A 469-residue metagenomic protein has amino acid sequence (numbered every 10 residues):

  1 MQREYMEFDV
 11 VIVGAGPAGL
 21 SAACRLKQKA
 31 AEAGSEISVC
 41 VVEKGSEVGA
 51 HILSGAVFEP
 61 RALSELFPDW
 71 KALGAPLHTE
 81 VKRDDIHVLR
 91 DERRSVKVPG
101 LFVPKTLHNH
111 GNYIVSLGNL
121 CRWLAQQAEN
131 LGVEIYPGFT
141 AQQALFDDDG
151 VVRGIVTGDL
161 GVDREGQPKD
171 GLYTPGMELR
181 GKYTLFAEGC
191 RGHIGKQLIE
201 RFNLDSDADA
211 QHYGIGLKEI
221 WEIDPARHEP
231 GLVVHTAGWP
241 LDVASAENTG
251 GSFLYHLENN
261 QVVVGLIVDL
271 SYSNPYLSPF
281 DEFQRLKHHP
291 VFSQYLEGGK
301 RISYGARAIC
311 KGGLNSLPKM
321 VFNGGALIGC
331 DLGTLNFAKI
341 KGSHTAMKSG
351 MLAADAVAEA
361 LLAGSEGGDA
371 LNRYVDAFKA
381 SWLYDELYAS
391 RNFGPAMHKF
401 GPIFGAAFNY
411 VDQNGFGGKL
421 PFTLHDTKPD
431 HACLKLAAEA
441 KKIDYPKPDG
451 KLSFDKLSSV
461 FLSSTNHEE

Functional and structural regions predicted by a protein language model:
V10-C40: N-terminal Rossmann-like FAD-binding beta1-loop-alpha1 element of flavoenzymes
A18, E47, R191: Conserved Rossmann-like nucleotide-cofactor binding loop
R25, G118, R122-W123, Q127-Q294 (+2 more regions): Predominantly flavin-linked oxidoreductase catalytic cores and closely associated redox partners
E36, K44-R93: N-terminal FAD cofactor-binding segment of flavoenzymes
A75-V81, I86-R90, L383-E469: Ferredoxin-type iron-sulfur electron-transfer modules and their immediate structural context
S95-L117, Q126, G154, I267-D269: Helix-loop-beta segment of a Rossmann-like dinucleotide-binding subdomain
A306-F337, H467-E469: FAD-binding beta-loop-beta segment adjacent to the flavin cofactor pocket
G333-K339, D355-G401: Active-site-proximal substrate-binding core of FAD-dependent oxidoreductases
